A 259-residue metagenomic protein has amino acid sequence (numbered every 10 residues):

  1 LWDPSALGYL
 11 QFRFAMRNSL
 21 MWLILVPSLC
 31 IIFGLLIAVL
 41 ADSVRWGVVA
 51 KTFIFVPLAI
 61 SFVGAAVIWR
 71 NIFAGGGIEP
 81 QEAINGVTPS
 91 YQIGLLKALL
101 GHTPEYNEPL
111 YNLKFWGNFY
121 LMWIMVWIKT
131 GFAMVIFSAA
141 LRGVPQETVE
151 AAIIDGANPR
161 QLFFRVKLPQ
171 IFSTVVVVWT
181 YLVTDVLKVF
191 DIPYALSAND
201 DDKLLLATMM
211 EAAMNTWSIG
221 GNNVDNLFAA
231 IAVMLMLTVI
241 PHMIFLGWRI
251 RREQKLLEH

Functional and structural regions predicted by a protein language model:
L1-H259: A structural signal for multi-pass alpha-helical bundles of membrane permease subunits that mediate small-molecule
